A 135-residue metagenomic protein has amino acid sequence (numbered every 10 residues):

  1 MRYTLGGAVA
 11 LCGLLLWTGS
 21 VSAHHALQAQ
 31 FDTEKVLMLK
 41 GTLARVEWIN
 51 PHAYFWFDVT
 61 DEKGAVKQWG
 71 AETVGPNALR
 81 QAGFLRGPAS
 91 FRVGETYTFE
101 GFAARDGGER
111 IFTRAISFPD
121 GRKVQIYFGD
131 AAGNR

Functional and structural regions predicted by a protein language model:
G6-G19: Bacterial N-terminal signal peptides
S22-L37: Short boundary/loop segments of OB/S1/cold-shock single-stranded nucleic-acid-binding domains
G41-L43, T96: Conserved hydrophobic positions within beta-strands
I49-T60: Short aromatic-glycine-enriched beta-strand elements
A65-A78: Short, basic/aromatic beta-hairpin or loop at an interaction surface
Q81-F99: Short nucleic-acid-contacting surface segments enriched for D/E, G, S/T with interspersed K/R
F102-G129: OB-fold/S1-family single-stranded nucleic acid-binding modules
